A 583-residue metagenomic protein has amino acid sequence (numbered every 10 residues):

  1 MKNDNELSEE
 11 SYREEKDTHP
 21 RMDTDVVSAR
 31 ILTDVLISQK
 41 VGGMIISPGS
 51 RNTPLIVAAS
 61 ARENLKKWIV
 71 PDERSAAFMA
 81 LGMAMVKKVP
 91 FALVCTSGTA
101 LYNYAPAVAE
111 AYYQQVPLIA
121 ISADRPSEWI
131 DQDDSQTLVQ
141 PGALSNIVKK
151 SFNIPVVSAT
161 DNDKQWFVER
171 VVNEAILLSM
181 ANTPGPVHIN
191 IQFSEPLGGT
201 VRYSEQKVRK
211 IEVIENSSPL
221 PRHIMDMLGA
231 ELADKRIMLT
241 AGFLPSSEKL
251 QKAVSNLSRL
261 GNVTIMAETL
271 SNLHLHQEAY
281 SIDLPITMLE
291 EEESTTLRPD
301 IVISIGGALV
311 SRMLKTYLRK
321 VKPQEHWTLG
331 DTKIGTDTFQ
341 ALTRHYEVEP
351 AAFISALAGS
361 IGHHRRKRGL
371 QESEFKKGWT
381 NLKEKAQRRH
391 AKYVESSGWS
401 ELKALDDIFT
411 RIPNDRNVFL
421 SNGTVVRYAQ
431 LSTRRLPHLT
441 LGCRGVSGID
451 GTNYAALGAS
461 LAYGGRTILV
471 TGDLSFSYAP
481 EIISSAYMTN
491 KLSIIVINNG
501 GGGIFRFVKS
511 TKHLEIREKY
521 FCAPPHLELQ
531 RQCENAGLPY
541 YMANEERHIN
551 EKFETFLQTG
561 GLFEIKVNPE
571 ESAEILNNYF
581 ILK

Functional and structural regions predicted by a protein language model:
K2-D23, I154, Y317-T424, Y541-K583: Phosphate/pyrophosphate-binding active-site segments
S11-T24, R62, E169, E174 (+1 more regions): Conformationally flexible catalytic loops at phosphate/diphosphate-handling active centers
A29-T33, S47-R51, L55, T380-G464: Active-site diphosphate/adenylate-binding microenvironment
G42-I45, K66-W68, V86-R125, R298-G306 (+2 more regions): A short, small-residue-rich loop immediately preceding and capping a beta-strand
G43, K87-C95, Y113-Q115, S122 (+3 more regions): Structural signature of the thiamine diphosphate
N103, A241-W327, G335, R435-Y463 (+3 more regions): Glycine-rich, anion-gripping cofactor-binding loops and their flanking helix/strand elements in enzyme active sites
I121, E128-P141, Y428-K583: Thiamine diphosphate
S122-A175, M266-L382, A486-Y487, G500 (+1 more regions): Glycine-rich, acidic loop regions that bind phosphate or pyrophosphate groups
